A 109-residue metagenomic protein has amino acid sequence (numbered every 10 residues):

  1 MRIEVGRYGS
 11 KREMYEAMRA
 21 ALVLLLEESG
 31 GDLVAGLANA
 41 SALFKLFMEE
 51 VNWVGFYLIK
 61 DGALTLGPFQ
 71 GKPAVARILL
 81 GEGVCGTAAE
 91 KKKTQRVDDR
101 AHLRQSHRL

Functional and structural regions predicted by a protein language model:
M1-P68, K72: Intrinsically disordered, low-complexity terminal regulatory regions
V51, I59-L109: Regulatory sensory and allosteric helical modules in signal-transduction proteins and certain transcription factors
